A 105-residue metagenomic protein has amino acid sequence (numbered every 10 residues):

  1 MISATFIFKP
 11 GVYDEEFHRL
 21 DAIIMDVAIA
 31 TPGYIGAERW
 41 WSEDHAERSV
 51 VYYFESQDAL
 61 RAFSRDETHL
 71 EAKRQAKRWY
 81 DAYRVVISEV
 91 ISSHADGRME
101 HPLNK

Functional and structural regions predicted by a protein language model:
M1-R48, Q57-R65, D81-K105: Short S/T/G/P-rich N-terminal loop/turn motif that feeds into the first structured element of a domain
Y13, E71-A72: A short local loop/turn or secondary-structure capping micro-motif enriched for an aromatic residue
V27, A72-Q75, W79: Residues that form generic nucleotide/phosphate-binding pockets
F63-E67, K73-A76: Short, flexible helix/strand-to-coil boundary loops that buttress conserved ligand/catalytic motifs in alpha/beta
